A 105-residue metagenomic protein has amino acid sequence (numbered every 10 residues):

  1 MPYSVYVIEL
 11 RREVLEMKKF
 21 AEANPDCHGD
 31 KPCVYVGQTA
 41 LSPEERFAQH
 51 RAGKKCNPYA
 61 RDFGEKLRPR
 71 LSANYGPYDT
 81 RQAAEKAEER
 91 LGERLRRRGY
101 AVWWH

Functional and structural regions predicted by a protein language model:
M1-A48, D79-G92: GIY-YIG nuclease catalytic motif and its immediate N-terminal context
L41-E44, A48-H105: Aromatic/basic micro-patches that form nucleic-acid/chromatin recognition or nuclease catalytic surfaces
